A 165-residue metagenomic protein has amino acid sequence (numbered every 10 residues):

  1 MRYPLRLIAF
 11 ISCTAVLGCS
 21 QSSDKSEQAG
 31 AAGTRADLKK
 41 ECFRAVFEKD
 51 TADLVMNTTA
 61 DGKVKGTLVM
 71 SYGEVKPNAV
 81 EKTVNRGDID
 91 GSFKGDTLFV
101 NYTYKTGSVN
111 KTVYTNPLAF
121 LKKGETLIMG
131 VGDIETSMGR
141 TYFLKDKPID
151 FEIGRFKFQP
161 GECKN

Functional and structural regions predicted by a protein language model:
Y3-F10: Sec-dependent signal peptide recognition, specifically the positively charged N-region followed immediately by
A15-G18: C-terminal motif of bacterial Sec signal peptides marking the signal peptidase cleavage site
S20-R35: Bacterial Sec signal peptide processing site at the extreme N-terminus
A31-D50: Tryptophan-anchored aromatic micro-motifs
A45-K63: Short, solvent-exposed loop/hinge segments that bridge or flank secondary-structure elements
K49-D53, K82-D88, K111-P117: Short, surface-exposed coil-to-beta transition loops
N57-S92: N-terminal glycine/threonine-rich, aromatic-flanked beta-hairpin/loop signature
T58, K63-M70, T97-N165: Beta-sheet ligand-binding and adhesion/scaffold domains
